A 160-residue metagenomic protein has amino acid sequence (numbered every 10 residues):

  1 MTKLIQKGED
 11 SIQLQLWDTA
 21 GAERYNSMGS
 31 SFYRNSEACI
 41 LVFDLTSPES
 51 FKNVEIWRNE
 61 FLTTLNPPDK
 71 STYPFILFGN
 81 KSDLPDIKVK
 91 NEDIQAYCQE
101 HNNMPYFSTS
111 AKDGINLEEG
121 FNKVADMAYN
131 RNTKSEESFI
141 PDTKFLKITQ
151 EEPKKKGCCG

Functional and structural regions predicted by a protein language model:
M1-M28, R34: Switch I (G2) and immediately adjacent beta-strands of P-loop GTPase domains
L4-S11, T63-G160: Conserved P-loop small GTPase signature centered on TRAFAC-class small GTPases
L16-W17, I40-D44, L77-N80, S108-T109: Conserved beta-strand segments of the P-loop GTPase G domain that flank and frequently precede/overlap
T19-A22, S47-P48, G114: The beta1-alpha1 cofactor-binding region of Rossmann-like NAD(H)/NADP(H)-dependent oxidoreductases
A20, L45-T46, F61, S82: Conserved Walker B
Y25-P48, V54, T64: Inter-motif core of Ras-like GTPase G domains
S27-S31, K52-I56, K88-E92, E119-G120: Generic recognition of short, well-ordered alpha-helical segments
